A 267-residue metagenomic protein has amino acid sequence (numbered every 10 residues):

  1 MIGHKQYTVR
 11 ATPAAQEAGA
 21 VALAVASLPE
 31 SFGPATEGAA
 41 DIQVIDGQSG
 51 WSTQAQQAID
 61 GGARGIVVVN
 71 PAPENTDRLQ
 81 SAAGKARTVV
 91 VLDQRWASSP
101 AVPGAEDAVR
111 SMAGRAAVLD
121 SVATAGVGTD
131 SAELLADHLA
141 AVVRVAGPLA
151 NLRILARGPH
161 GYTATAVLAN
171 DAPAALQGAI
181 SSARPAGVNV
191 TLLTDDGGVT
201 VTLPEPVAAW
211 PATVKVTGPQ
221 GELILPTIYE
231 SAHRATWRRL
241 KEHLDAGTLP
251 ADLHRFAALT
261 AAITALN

Functional and structural regions predicted by a protein language model:
M1-A11, G38-G65, S81-G84, T88-V89 (+1 more regions): C-terminal helix-rich "cap/oligomerization" subdomain common to oxidoreductases
M1-P34: Short, charged N-terminal beta->alpha structural module
G3, E133-A208, P226, A235-T248 (+1 more regions): Contiguous beta-strand/loop segments that form the cofactor/metal-binding neighborhood of enzyme cores
Y7-A11, A55-Q56, A63-G128, H138: A contiguous active-site-proximal alpha/beta segment in oxidoreductase catalytic domains
Q16-L28, R78-A83, L135-L139: Short, aromatic/basic amphipathic alpha-helical patches
L23-G33, G61-G65, G84-V91, V143-N151 (+2 more regions): Structural alpha-beta junctions
G47-W51, P71-E74, R95-S98, G158 (+1 more regions): Short beta->alpha connector loops
A209-A232: C-terminal accessory extensions appended to soluble enzyme cores
